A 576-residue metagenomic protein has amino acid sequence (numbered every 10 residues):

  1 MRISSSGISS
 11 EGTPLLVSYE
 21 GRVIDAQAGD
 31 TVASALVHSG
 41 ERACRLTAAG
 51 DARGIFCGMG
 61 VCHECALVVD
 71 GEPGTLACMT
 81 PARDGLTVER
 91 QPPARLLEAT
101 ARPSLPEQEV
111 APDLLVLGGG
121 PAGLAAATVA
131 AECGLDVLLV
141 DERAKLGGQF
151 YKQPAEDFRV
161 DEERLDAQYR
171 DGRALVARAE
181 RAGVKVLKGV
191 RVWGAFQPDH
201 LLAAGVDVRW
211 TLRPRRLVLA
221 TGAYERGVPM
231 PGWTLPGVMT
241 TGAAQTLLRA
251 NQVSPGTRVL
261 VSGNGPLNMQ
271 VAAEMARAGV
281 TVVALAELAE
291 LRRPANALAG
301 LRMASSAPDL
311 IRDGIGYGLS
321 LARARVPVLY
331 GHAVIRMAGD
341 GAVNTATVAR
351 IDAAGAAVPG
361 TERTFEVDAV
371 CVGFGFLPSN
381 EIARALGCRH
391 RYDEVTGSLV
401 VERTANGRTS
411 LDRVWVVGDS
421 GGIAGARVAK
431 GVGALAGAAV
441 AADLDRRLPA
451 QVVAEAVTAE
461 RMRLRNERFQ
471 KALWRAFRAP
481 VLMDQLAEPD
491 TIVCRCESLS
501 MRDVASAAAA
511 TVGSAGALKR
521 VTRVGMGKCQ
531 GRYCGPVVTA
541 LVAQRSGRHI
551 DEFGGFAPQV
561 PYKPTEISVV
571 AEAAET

Functional and structural regions predicted by a protein language model:
R2-L15, A28-G50, G60-V61, A66-K528 (+1 more regions): Residues forming the flavin
V23-D25: N-terminal intrinsically disordered, low-complexity segments enriched in P/E/S/T
I55: Segments forming oxygen-rich coordination pockets for charged ligands
